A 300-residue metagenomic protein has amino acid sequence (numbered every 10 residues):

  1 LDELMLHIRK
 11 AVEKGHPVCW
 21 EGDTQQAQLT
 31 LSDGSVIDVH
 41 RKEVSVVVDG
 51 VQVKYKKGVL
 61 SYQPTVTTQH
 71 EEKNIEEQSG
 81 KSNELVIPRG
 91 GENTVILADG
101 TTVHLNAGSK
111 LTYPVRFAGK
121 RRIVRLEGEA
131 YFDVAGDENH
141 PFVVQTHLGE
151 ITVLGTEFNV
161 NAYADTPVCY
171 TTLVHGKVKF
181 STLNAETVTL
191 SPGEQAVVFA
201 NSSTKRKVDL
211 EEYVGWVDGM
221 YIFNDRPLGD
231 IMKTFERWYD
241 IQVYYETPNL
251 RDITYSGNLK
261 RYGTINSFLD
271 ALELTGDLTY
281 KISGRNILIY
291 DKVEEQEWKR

Functional and structural regions predicted by a protein language model:
E3-R300: A residue-level detector for the "anchor" residue at the start of short, highly conserved motifs
